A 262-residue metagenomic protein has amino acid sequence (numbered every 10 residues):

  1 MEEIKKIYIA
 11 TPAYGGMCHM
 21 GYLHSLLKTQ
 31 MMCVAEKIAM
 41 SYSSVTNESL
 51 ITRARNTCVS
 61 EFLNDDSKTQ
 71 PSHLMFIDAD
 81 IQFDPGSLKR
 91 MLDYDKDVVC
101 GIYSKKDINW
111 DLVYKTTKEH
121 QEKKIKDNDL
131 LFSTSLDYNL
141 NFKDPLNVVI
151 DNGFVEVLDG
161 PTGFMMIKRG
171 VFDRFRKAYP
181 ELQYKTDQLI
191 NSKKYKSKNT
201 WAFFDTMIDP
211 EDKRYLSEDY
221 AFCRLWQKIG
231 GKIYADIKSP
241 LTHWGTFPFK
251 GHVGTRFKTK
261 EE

Functional and structural regions predicted by a protein language model:
M1-S49, R53: N-proximal low-complexity "stem/linker" segments adjacent to membrane-targeting elements
E2-I4, Y8, K177-E262: C-terminal catalytic/acceptor-binding lobe
Q30-K37, L63-Q70, Y179-L182: Alpha-helix termini
I51-S67, R224: Short, conserved alpha-helix that lines the donor NDP-sugar binding/gating region of sugar-transfer enzymes
K68-Q82: Short beta-strand-to-loop acidic/aromatic patch adjacent to the donor-nucleotide binding site
H73, D97-V98, I233: Short, Asp-centered acidic motifs that coordinate Mg2+ and/or phosphate in catalytic or ligand-binding sites
D84-D205: Conserved catalytic core of nucleotide-sugar-dependent glycosyltransferases
